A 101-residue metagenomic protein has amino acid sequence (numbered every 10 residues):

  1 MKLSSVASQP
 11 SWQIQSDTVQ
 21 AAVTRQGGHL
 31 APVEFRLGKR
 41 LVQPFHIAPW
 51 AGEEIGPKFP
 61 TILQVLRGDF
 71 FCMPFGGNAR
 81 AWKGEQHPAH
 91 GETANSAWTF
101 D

Functional and structural regions predicted by a protein language model:
M1-D101: Surface-exposed acidic/polar loop and edge beta-strand patches at domain peripheries
